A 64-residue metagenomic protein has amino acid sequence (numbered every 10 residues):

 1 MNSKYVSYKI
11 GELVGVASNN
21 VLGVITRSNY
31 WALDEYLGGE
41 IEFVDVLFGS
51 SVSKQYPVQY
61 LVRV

Functional and structural regions predicted by a protein language model:
S3-V64: Basic/aromatic-rich interaction segments and small domains that mediate binding to polyanionic partners
